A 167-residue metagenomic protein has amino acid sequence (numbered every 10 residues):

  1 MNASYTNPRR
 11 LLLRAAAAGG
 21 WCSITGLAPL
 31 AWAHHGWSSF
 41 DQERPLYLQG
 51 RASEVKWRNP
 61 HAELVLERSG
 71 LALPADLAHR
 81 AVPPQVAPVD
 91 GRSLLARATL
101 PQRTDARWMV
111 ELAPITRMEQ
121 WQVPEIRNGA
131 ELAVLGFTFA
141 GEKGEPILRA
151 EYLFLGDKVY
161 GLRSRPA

Functional and structural regions predicted by a protein language model:
M1-R10, R14-G26: N-terminal secretory signal peptides
A31-E43: Short boundary/loop segments of OB/S1/cold-shock single-stranded nucleic-acid-binding domains
P45-R58: Structural detector for short beta-strands of small beta-barrel domains
R58-S69: Short aromatic-glycine-enriched beta-strand elements
G70-L100: Mixed-charge, low-complexity intrinsically disordered segments
A106-Q120: Beta-strand/loop nucleic-acid-binding surfaces
E119-A133: Short nucleic-acid-contacting surface segments enriched for D/E, G, S/T with interspersed K/R
A140-R163: OB-fold/S1-family single-stranded nucleic acid-binding modules
